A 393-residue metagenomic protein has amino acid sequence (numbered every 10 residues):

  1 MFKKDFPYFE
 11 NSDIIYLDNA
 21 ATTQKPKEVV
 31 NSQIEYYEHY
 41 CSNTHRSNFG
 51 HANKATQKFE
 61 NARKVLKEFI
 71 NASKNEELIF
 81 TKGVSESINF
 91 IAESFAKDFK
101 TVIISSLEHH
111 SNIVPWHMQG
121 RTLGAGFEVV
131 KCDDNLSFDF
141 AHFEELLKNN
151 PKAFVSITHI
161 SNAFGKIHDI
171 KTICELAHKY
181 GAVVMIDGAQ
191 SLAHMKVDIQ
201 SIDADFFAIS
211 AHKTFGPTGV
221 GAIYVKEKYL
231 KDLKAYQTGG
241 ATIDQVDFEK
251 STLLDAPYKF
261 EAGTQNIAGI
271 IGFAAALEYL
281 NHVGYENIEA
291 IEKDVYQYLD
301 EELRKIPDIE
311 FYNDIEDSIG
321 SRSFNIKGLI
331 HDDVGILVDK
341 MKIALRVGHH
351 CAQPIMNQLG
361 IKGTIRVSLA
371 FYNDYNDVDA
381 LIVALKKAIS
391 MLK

Functional and structural regions predicted by a protein language model:
M1-K393: Pyridoxal 5′-phosphate
